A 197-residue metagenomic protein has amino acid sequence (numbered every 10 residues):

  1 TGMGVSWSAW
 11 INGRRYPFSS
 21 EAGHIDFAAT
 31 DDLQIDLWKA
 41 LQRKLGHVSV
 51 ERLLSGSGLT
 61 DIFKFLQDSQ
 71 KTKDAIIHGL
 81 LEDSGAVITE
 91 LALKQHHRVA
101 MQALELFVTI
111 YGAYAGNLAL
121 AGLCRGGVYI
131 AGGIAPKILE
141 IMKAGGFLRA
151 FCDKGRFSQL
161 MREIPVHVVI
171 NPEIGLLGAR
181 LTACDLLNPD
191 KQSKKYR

Functional and structural regions predicted by a protein language model:
T1, D31-I35, L53: Short, amphipathic alpha-helical segments
G2-W10: Short beta-strand scaffold segments in enzyme catalytic cores
S6, D26-A28, T89, H167: Residues in well-ordered beta-strands of folded domains
W7, Y16, R125-G126: Exposed boundary/loop context
W10-A22: PP2C/PPM-type serine/threonine phosphatase catalytic core, specifically the conserved beta-strand-loop-alpha-helix
N12, D36-R197: ATP-binding/phosphotransfer module of carbohydrate and carboxylate kinases, centering on a glycine-rich
S19-R43: A short, charged helix-loop
